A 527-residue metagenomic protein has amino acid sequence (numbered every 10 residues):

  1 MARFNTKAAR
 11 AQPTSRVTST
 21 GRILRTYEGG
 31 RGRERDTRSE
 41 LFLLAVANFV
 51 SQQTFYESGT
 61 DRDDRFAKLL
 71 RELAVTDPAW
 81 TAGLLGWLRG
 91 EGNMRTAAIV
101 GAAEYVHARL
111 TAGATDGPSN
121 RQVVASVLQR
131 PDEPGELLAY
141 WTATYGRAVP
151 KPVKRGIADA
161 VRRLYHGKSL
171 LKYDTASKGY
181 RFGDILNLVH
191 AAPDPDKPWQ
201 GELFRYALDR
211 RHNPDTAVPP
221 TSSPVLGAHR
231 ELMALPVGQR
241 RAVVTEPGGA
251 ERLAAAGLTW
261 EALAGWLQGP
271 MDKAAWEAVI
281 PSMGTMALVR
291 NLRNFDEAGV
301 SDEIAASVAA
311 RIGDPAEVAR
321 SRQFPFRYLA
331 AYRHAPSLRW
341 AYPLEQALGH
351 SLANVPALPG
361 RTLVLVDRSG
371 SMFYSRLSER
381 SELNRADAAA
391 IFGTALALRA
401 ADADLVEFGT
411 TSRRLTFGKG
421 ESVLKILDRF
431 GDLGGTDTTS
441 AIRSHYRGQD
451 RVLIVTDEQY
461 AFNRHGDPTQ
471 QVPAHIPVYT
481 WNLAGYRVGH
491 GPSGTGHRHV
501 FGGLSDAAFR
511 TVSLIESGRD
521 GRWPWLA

Functional and structural regions predicted by a protein language model:
A2-L383, L398-A527: Long lumenal/extracellular ectodomains of secretory and single-pass membrane proteins
